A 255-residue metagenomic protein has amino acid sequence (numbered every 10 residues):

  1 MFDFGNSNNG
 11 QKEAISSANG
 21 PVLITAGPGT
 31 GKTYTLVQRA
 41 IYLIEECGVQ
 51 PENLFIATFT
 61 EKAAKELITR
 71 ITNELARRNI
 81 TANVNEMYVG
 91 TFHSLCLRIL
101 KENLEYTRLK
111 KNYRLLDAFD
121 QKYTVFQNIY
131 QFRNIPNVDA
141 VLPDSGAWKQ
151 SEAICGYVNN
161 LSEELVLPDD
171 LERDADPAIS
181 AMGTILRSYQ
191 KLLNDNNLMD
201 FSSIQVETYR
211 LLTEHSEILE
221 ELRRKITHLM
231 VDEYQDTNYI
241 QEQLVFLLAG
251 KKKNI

Functional and structural regions predicted by a protein language model:
M1-L109, E220: P-loop NTPase Walker
F4-S16, G20-L23, F55, A63-A64 (+3 more regions): Conserved helicase NTPase motor core
S17, A82-E86, E105-L198, I226: ATP-hydrolysis module of ASCE/P-loop NTPase motor domains, specifically the Walker B Asp-Glu catalytic pair
I44-E45, T72, A76, Y130-R133 (+2 more regions): A general structural signal for alpha-helical elements within enzymatic catalytic domains
L100-L104, N128, E214-H215: Residue-level recognition of alpha-helix termini/interfacial anchor residues
